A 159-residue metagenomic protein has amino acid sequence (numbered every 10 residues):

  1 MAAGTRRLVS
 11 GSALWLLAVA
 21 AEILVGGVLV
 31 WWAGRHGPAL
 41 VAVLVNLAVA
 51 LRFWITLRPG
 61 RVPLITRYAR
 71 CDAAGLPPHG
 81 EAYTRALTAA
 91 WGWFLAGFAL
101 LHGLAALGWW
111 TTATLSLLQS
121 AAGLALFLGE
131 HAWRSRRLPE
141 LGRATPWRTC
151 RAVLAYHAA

Functional and structural regions predicted by a protein language model:
M1-G11, P77-Y83, T149-H157: Short juxtamembrane and helix-loop transition motifs at transmembrane-helix boundaries in membrane proteins
M1-R7, V25-G27, V45-I55, A122-L128: Alpha-helical transmembrane segments and their membrane-interface exit regions
R6-N46, A96-A106: Long, highly hydrophobic alpha-helical transmembrane signal-anchor segments
G11, R35-P38, E81-T84, W109-L115: Membrane-interface helix-boundary signature
H36-G92: Membrane-proximal helix-loop-helix units in multi-pass membrane proteins
R61-I65, L107-T111, S135-G142: Transmembrane helix-loop junctions in multipass membrane proteins, especially transporters and channels
G103-F127: Hydrophobic alpha-helical transmembrane segments and immediately flanking/interface helices in integral membrane
A121-A159: Long hydrophobic alpha-helical segments typical of transmembrane helices together with their membrane-interfacial
